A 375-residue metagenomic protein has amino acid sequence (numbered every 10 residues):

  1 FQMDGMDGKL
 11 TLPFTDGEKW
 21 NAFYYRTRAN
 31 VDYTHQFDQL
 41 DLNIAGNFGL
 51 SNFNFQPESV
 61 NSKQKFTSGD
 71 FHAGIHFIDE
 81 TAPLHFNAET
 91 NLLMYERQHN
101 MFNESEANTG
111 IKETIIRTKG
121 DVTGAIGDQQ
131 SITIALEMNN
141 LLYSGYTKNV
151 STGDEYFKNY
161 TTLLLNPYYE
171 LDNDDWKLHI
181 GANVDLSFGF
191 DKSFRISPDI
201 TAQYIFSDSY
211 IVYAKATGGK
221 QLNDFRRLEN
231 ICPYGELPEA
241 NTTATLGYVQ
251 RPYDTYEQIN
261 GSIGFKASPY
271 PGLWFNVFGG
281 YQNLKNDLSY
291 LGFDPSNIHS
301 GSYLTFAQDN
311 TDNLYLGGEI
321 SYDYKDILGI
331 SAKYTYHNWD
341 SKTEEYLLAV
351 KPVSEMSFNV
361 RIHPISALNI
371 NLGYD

Functional and structural regions predicted by a protein language model:
F1, A29-H35, F71-D79, T118-G124 (+6 more regions): Residues on the lipid-exposed face of transmembrane beta-strands in outer-membrane beta-barrel proteins
F1-D7, I44-N52, A88-E96, I134-L142 (+5 more regions): Transmembrane beta-barrel strands of outer-membrane/channel proteins
F1-T11, S131-Y146, D154-F188, D326-I327 (+3 more regions): Surface-exposed extracellular loop regions of Gram-negative outer-membrane beta-barrel proteins
M6-D32, Q36-R117, G145, S151 (+1 more regions): Flexible loop and strand-edge segments within Gram-negative outer membrane beta-barrel domains
E18-Y25, N61-S68, E106-T114, G153-T161 (+4 more regions): Replace "Gram-negative outer membrane beta-barrel proteins" with "bacterial and organellar outer membrane beta-barrel
Q36-D41, I78-F86, A125-S131, D172-D175 (+4 more regions): Short loop/turn motifs that connect adjacent beta-strands in outer-membrane beta-barrel proteins
N61, S105-N108, K112-I115, D121-T123 (+7 more regions): Beta-strand-dominated lipid-handling architectures at cellular/organellar boundaries
K177-D375: Exposed, low-structure sequence patches enriched in small/polar residues
